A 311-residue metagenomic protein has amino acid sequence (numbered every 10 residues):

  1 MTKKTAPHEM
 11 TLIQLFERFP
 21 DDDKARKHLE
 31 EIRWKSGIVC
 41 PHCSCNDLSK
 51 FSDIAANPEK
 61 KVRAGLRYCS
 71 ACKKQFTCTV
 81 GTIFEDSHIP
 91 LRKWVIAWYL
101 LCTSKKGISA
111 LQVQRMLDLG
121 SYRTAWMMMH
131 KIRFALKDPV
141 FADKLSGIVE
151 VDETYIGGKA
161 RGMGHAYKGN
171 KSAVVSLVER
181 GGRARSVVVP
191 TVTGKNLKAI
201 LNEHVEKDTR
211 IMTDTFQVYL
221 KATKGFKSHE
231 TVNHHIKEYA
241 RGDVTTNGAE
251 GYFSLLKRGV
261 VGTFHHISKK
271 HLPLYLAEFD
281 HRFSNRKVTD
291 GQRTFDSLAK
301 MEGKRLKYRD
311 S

Functional and structural regions predicted by a protein language model:
M1-S311: Residue-level recognition of single "structural anchor" positions that define or cap local secondary structure
